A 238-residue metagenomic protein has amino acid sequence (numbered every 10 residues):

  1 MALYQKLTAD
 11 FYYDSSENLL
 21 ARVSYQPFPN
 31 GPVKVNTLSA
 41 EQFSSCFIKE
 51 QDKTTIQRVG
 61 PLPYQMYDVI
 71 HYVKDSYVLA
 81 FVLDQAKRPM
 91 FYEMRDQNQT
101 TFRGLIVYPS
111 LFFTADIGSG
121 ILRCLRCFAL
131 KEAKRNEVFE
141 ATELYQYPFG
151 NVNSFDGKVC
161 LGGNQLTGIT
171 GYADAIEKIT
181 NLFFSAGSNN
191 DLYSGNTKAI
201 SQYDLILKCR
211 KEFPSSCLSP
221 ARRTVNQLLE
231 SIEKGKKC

Functional and structural regions predicted by a protein language model:
A2-Y4, V138-C238: Domain-scale recognition of soluble eukaryotic interaction modules
Y4, A9, Y13-D14, A21-T167: Compact alpha/beta protein-protein interaction domains typified by the UBC
